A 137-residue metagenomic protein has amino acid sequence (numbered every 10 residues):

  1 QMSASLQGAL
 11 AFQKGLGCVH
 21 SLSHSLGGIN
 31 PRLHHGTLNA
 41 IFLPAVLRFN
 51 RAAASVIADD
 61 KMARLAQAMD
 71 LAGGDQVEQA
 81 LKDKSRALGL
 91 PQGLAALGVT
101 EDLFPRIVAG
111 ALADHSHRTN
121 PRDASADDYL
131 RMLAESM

Functional and structural regions predicted by a protein language model:
M2-Q13, H24-G28: Glycine-rich phosphate/diphosphate-binding loops and the adjacent beta-loop-alpha structural elements that coordinate
M2-S5, S23, P44, K82 (+1 more regions): Generic structural concept
K14-V19, G74-V77, P91-L97, F104 (+1 more regions): Flexible, glycine/charged-enriched surface loops at secondary-structure junctions
L16-G36: Histidine-centered catalytic micro-motifs
C18, L22, L38-F42, L103 (+2 more regions): Residue-level detector of well-ordered alpha-helical segments, enriched for hydrophobic/aromatic packing positions
I29-R32, G36-L103: Gly/Pro-rich interdomain helix-loop hinge
T100-M137: Short, amphipathic C-terminal "tail helix"
